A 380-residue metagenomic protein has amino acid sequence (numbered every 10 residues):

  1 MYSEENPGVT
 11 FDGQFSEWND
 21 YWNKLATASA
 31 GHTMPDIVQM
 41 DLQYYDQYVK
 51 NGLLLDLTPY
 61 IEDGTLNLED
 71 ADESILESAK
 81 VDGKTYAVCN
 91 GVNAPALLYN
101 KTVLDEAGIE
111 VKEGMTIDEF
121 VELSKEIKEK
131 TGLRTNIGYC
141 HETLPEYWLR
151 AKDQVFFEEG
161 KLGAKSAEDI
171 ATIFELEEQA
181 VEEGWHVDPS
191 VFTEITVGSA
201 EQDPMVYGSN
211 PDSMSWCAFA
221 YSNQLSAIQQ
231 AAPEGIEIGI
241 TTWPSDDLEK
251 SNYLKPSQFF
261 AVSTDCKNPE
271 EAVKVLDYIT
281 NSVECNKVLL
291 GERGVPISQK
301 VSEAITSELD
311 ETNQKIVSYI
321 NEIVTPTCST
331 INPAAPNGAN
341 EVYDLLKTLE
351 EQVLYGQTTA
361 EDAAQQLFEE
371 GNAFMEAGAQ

Functional and structural regions predicted by a protein language model:
E4, G8, I61-G64, A79-L144 (+5 more regions): Helix-loop-helix "hinge/cap" segment bordering the ligand-binding cleft or interdomain interface
E4-A71, E106-G108, P204-C217, A231: Extracytoplasmic "Venus flytrap"/periplasmic binding protein-like
T27, D36, L66-V103, R134-T135 (+3 more regions): A structural signal for short loop-to-beta-strand junctions that line the ligand-binding cleft of periplasmic/secreted
L42-A94, D118, E237-T241, L309 (+1 more regions): Hinge/lid segment of periplasmic solute-binding proteins
E62, S226, Q258, V262-N340: Mature extracytoplasmic/periplasmic domains
D105, E182, E303-L309, E322-Q380: Conserved C-terminal helix/tail region of periplasmic/extracytoplasmic solute-binding proteins
Q154-P244, E270, A363: Extracytoplasmic ligand-binding clamshell segments of periplasmic binding protein
E237-A261, L309: Periplasmic-binding protein-like
